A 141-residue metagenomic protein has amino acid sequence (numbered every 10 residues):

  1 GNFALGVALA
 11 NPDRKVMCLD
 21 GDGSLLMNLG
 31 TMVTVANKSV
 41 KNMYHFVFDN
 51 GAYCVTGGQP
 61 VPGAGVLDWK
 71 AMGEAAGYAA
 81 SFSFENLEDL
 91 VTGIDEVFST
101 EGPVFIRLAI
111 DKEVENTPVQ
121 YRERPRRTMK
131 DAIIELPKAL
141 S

Functional and structural regions predicted by a protein language model:
G1, L87-T92, E113-V114: A short acidic, often aromatic-flanked loop/helix-cap motif at beta-alpha or helix-coil junctions that lines enzyme
G1-D49: Thiamine diphosphate
C18, F82-F84, L108: General beta-strand structural signal in soluble alpha/beta enzymes
G23-S24, G51, I110-E113: Short glycine-rich anion-binding loops that position phosphate/pyrophosphate groups of nucleotides and phosphorylated
L29-G30, V55-Q59, N116-V119: Short, well-ordered secondary-structure micro-motifs
N37-V55, W69-G77: A glycine-rich helix N-cap at a beta->alpha junction
P60-D95: Conserved thiamine diphosphate
T100-S141: Glycine/aspartate-rich loop-and-adjacent alpha/beta segment that forms the canonical ThDP
